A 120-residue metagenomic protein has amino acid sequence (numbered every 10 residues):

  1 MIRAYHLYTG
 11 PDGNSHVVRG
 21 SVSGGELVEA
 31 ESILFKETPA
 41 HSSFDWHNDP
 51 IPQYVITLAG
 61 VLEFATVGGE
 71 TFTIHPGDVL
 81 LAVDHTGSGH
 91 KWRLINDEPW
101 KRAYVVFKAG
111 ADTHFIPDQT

Functional and structural regions predicted by a protein language model:
M1-Y8, E70: Short acidic, Pro/Gly- and aromatic-enriched capping/linker segments at domain boundaries
T9, H16, R93-T120: Double-stranded beta-helix
T9-P11, V18, V22-G24, E31-D49 (+2 more regions): Conserved short histidine dyad/triad with adjacent acidic residue
G10-P11, L58, V67: Short, ordered coil/turn segments that flank beta-strands lining enzyme active or ligand-binding pockets
V22-G24, V67-T86: Short acidic-glycine-tyrosine-enriched beta hairpin
S43-F44, E63, V79-L81, H85-R93: Histidine-centered metal-chelating micro-motifs
H47-F64, V105-F107: Short, conserved beta-strand element in jelly-roll/cupin
